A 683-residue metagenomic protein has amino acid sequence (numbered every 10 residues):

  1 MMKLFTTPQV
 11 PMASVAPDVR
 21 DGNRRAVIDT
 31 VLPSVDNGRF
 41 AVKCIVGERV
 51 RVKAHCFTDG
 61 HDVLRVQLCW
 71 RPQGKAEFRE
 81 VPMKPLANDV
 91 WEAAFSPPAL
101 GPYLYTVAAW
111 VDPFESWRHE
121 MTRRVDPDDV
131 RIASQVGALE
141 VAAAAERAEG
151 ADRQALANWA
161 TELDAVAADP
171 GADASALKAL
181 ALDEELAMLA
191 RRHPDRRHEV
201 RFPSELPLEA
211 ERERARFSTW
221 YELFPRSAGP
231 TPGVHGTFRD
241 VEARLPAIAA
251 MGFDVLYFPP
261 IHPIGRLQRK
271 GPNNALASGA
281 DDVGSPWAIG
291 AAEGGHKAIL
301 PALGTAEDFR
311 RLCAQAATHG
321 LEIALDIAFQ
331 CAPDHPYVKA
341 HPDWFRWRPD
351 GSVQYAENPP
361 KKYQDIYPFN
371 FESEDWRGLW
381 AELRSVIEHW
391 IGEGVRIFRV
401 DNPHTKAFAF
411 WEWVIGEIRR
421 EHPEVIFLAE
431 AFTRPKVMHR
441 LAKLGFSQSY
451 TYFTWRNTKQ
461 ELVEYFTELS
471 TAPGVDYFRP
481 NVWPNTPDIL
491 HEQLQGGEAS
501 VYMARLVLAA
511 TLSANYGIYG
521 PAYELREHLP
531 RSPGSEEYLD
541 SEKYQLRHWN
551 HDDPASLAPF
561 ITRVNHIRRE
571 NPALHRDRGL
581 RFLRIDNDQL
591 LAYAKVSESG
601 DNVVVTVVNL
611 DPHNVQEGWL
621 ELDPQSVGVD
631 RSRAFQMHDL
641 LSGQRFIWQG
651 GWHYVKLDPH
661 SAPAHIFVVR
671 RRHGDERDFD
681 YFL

Functional and structural regions predicted by a protein language model:
M1-S227, V234-D254, P263, A316 (+3 more regions): Carbohydrate-interacting/catalytic domains
R212-G304, I366-L379: Active-site-adjacent substrate/metal-binding segments within catalytic domains of carbohydrate-active enzymes
W220, Y257, A324-L325, R399 (+3 more regions): Generic enzyme active-site microenvironment
L245-P259, F309-I327, W390: Conserved beta-strand->loop/alpha-helix structural units within folded catalytic cores of enzymes with alpha/beta
P260-P272, I327-W344: Aromatic-lined carbohydrate-binding surfaces of glycoside hydrolases
V283-A314, T318-L321, C331-P559, R563 (+4 more regions): Alpha-amylase-like alpha-glycosidases and glucanotransferases acting on alpha-linked glucans and related
I327, A431, T486, L610 (+1 more regions): Residues immediately flanking
